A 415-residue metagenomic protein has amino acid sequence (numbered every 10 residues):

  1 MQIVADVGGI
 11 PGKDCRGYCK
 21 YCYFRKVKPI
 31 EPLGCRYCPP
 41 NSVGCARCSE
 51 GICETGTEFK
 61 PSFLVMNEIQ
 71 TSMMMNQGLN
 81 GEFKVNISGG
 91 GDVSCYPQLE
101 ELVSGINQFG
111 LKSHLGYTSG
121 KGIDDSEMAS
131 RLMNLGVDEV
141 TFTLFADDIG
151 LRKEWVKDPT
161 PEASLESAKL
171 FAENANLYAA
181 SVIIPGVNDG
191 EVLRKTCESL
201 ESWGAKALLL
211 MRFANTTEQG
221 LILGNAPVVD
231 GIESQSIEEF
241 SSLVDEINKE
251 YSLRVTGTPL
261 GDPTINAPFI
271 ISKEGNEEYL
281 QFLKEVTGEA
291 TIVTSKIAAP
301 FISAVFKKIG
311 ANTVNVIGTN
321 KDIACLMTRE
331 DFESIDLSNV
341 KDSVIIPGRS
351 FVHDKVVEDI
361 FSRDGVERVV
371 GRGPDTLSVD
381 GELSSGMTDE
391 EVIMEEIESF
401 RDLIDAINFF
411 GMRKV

Functional and structural regions predicted by a protein language model:
M1-C48, I345, S350, E358-V366 (+2 more regions): Flexible, acidic/Gly-rich N-terminal and inter-domain linker regions that tether and position cofactor-handling modules
Q2-V4, E82-N86, K112-H114, E139-T141 (+5 more regions): Structural preference for beta-strand elements that scaffold enzyme active sites
V4, I10, K26-L102, I106-D124 (+2 more regions): Core AdoMet radical
I10, G90-D92, T118-G122, F145-D147 (+3 more regions): Active-site beta-loop-alpha junctions enriched in small/polar residues
L99-L115, E162-N176, V229-L253: Alpha-helix-loop-beta-strand connector modules within alpha/beta enzyme cores
D124-R131, P185-W203: Catalytic cores of alpha/beta
I149, S167-V192, A214-N215: Conserved strand-turn element in the central/C-terminal portion of the radical SAM core barrel that lines
E201-V415: Auxiliary Fe-S-binding modules of radical SAM enzymes
